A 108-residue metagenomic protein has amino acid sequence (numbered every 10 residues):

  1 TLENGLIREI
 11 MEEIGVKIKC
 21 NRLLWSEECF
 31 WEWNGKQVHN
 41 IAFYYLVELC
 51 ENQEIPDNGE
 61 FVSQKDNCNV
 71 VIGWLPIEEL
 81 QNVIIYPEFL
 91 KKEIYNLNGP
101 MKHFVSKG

Functional and structural regions predicted by a protein language model:
T1-K19, C29-I85: Unchanged
L24-W25: Local beta-strand/beta-hairpin segments that build beta-sheet-rich folds
Y86-G108: Charged phosphate-binding loop/patch that engages nucleotide di/tri-phosphates or the phosphate backbone of nucleic
